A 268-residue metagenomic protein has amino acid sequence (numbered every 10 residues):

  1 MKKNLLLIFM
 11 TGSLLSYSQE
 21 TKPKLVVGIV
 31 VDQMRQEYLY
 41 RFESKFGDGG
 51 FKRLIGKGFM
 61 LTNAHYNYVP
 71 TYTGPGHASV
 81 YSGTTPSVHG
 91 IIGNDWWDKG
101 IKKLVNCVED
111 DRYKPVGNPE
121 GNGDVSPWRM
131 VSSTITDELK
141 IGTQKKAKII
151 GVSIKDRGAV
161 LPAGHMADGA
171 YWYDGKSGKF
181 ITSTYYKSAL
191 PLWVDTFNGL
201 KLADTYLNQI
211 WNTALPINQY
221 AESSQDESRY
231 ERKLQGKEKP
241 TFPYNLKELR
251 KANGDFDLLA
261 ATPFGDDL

Functional and structural regions predicted by a protein language model:
M1-K22: Bacterial Sec-dependent N-terminal signal peptides
S13-L14, E43, N94: Single-residue recognition of alpha-helix boundary sites
L14-L15, V30, T85: Residues within alpha-helical transmembrane segments of multi-pass membrane proteins, especially transporters, ion
Q19-E20, R53-G56, N63-V69, D124 (+2 more regions): Asp/Glu-centered strand-loop micro-motifs enriched in Gly/Pro and often flanked by an aromatic residue
T21, L25, Q33, E37 (+4 more regions): Soluble non-cytosolic domains of exported or imported proteins
K24-R35, L54, V80, L139 (+1 more regions): Beta-strand elements within well-structured catalytic alpha/beta cores of enzymes that handle phosphate/sulfate esters
L39-V88, K148-V152: Short, structured active-site-proximal loop/turn typified by the sulfatase FGly-forming signature C/S-X-P-X-R
T85, G93-L268: His/Asp/Glu-rich, glycine-adjacent segments that coordinate divalent cations and/or stabilize oxyanion chemistry on
